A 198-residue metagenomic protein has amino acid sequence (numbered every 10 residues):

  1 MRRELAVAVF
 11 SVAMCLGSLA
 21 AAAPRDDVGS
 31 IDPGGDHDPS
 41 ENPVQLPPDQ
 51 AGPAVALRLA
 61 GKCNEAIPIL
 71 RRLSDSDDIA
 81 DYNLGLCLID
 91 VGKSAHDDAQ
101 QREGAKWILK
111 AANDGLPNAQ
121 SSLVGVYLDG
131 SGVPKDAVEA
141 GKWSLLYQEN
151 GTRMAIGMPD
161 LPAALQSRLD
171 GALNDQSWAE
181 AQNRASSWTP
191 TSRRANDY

Functional and structural regions predicted by a protein language model:
A6-M14: Hydrophobic helical h-region of N-terminal Sec-dependent signal peptides in bacterial secretory/periplasmic proteins
G17-L19: N-terminal signal peptide c-region/cleavage motif recognized by signal peptidases
V28-G29, G34, G157-Y198: Terminal, low-structured helical/coil segments at or just beyond the last alpha-helical repeat
P43-Q50, G61-K62, D75-D81, V91-A95 (+4 more regions): Short helix-capping/linker turns of helical repeat alpha-solenoids
A56-L57, D81-G92, S122-D129, A163-S167: Hydrophobic face of amphipathic alpha-helices that form TPR/SEL1-like repeat modules and related alpha-solenoid
L59-P68, S94-W107, P134-E139: Structural signature of tandem alpha-helical TPR/SEL1-like repeats, specifically the intra-repeat loop/turn
P134-I156, A179, N183-T189: TPR/TPR-like (Sel1-like) alpha-helical repeat modules
